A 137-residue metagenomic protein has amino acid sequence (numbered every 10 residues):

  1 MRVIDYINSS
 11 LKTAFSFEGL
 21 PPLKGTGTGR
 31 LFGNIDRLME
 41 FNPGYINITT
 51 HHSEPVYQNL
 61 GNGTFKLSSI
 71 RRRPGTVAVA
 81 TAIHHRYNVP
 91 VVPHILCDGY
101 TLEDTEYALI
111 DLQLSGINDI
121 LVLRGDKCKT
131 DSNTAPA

Functional and structural regions predicted by a protein language model:
M1-F17, K24: N-terminal amphipathic alpha-helix/helix-capping segment at the start of soluble metabolic enzymes
D5-S10, I35-N42, A78-N88, L109-I117: Acidic (Asp/Glu)-rich catalytic clusters
T13, T64-V89, L96: Flavin-dependent oxidoreductase catalytic cores
T13-P21, G44-I48, V91-I95, I120-V122: Hydrophobic faces of well-ordered beta-strands that scaffold small-molecule active sites in alpha/beta enzyme cores
P22, F41-P74, K127-P136: Glycine-rich, proline-tolerant flexible connector loops at the mouths of alpha/beta enzymes
T26-F32, C97-L114: Glycine-rich anion/phosphate-binding loops
H52, I95-L102, D126: Acidic, glycine-rich active-site loops and adjacent beta-strand->loop/helix elements that engage anionic groups
E106, D111-P136: Conserved thiamine diphosphate
